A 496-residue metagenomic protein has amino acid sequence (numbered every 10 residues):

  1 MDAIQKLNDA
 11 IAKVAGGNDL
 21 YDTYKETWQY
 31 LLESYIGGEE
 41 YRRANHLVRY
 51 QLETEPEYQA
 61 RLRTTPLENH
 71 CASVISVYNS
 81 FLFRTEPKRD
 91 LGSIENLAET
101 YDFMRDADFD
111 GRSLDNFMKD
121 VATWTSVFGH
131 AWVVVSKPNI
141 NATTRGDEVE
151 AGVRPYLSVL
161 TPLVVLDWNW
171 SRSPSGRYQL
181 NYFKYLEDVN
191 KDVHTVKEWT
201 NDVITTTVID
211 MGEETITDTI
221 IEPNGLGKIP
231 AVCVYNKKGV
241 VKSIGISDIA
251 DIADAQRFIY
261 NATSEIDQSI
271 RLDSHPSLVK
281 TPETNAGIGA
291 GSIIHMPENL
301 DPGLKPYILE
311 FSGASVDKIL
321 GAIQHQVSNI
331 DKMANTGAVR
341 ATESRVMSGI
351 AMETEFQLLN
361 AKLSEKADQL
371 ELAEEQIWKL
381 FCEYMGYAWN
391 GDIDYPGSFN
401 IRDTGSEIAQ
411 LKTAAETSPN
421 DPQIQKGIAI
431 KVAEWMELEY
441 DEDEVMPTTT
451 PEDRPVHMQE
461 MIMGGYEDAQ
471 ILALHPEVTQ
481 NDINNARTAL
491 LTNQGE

Functional and structural regions predicted by a protein language model:
M1-L157, E496: Extended, helix-rich architectural segments
M1-Y41, W199-V241: N-terminal start-of-domain structural block
A10-G17, T27-G38, E53-T54, V77-R84 (+10 more regions): Surface-exposed polar/charged interaction patches
S76, S80, A122-W132, A250-Q268 (+2 more regions): Short, hydrophobic/amphipathic alpha-helical patches that form generic packing surfaces within helical domains
F109-S113, F117, T125, D251 (+4 more regions): Short amphipathic alpha-helical segments
A122-G239: Extended, regular secondary-structure scaffolds
T215-T354, P396: Extended, charged amphipathic alpha-helical segments
K318, H325-E496: C-terminal helix-loop subdomains that flank or include functional centers
